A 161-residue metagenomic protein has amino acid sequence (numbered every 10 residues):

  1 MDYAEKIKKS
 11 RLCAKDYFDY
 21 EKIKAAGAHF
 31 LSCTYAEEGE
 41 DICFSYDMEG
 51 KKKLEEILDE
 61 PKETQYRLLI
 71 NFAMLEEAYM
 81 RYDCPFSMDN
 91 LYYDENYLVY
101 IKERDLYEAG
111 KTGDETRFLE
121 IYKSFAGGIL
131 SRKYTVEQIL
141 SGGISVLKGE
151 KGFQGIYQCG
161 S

Functional and structural regions predicted by a protein language model:
M1-L69: Conserved structural core of kinase catalytic domains
S10, E49-K51, L75, N96 (+1 more regions): Generic structural motif
R67-M74, S124: Long, highly charged amphipathic alpha-helices
N71-P85: Protein kinase catalytic-loop region centered on the HRD/HxD motif
R81-D83, M88, Y93-G160: C-lobe/activation-segment region of protein kinase-like
